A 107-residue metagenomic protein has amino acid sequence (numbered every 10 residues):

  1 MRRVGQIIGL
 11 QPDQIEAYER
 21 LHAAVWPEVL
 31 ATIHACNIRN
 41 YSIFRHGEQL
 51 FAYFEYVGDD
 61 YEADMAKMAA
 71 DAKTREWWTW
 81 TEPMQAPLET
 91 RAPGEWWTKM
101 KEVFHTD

Functional and structural regions predicted by a protein language model:
V4-G9: Active-site-flanking beta-strand signature of metal-NTP-handling nucleotidyl enzymes and homologous cyclase-like
Q11-D13, V57-D59, V103: Generic structural motif
Q14-R39: Short amphipathic alpha-helical segments
I15, A52, Y61-A63: Intrinsically disordered, low-complexity acidic/polar segments
L30-F51, E55-D59: Short, glycine- and small/hydrophobic-rich beta-strand elements in well-ordered beta-sheets
C36, V57-E95: An amphipathic, aromatic/His-enriched active-site/gating alpha helix that lines ligand/cofactor pockets
P93-D107: Charged phosphate-binding loop/patch that engages nucleotide di/tri-phosphates or the phosphate backbone of nucleic
